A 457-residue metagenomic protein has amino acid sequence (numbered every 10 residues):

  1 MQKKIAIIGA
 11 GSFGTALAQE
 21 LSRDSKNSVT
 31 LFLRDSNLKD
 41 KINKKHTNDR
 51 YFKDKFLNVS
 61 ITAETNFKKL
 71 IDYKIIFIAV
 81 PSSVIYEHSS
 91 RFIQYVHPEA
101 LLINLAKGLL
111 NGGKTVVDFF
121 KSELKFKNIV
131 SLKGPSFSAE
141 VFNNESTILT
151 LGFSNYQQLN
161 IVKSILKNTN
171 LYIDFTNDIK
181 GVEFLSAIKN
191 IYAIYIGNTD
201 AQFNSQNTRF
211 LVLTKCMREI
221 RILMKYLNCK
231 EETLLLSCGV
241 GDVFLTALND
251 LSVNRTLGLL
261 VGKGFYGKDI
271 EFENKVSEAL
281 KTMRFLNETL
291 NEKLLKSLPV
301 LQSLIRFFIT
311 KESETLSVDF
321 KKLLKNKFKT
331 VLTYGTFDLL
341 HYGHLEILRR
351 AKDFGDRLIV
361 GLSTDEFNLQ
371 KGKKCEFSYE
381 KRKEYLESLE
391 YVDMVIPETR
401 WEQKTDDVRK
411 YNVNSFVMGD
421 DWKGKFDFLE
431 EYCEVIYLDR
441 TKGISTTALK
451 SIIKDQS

Functional and structural regions predicted by a protein language model:
M1-K55, S60-T65: NAD(P)+-binding Rossmann beta1-loop-alpha1 motif at the extreme N-terminus of oxidoreductases
I5, L102, L149, K329-V331: Conserved hydrophobic helix-helix packing surfaces used for dimerization/oligomerization
L57-V59, E64-E145, V162: Rossmann-like NAD(P)(H) cofactor-binding subdomain of soluble oxidoreductases
N104, N128-K133, I173-N177, L236 (+2 more regions): General beta-strand structural signal in soluble alpha/beta enzymes
L109-Q206: Rossmann-fold dinucleotide-binding core
T176, I196-G197, K225-K322: NAD(P)-dependent Rossmann-like dehydrogenase/reductase catalytic/cofactor-binding core
E314-S457: Nucleotidyltransferase catalytic core that binds NTPs
